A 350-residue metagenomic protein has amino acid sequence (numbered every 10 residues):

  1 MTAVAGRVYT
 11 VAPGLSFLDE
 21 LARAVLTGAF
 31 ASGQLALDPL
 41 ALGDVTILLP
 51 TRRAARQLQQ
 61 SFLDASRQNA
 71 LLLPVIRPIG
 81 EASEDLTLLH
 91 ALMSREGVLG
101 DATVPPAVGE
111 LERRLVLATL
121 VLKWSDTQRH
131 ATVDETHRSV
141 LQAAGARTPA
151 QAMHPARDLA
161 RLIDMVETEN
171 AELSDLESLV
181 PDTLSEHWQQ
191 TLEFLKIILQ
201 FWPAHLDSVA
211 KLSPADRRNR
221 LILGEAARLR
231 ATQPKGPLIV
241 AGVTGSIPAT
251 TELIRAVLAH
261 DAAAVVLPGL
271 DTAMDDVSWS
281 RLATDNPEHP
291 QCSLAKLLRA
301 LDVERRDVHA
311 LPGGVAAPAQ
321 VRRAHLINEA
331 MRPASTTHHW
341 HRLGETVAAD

Functional and structural regions predicted by a protein language model:
M1-D350: Nucleic acid-machinery interaction/catalytic patches
